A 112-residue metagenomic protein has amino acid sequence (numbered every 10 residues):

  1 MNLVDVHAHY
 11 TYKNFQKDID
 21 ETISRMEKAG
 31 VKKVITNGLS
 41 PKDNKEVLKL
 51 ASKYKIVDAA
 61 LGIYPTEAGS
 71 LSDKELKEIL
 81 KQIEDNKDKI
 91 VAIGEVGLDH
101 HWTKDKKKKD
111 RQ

Functional and structural regions predicted by a protein language model:
M1-Q112: Mid-domain alpha/beta scaffold segments of enzyme catalytic cores
